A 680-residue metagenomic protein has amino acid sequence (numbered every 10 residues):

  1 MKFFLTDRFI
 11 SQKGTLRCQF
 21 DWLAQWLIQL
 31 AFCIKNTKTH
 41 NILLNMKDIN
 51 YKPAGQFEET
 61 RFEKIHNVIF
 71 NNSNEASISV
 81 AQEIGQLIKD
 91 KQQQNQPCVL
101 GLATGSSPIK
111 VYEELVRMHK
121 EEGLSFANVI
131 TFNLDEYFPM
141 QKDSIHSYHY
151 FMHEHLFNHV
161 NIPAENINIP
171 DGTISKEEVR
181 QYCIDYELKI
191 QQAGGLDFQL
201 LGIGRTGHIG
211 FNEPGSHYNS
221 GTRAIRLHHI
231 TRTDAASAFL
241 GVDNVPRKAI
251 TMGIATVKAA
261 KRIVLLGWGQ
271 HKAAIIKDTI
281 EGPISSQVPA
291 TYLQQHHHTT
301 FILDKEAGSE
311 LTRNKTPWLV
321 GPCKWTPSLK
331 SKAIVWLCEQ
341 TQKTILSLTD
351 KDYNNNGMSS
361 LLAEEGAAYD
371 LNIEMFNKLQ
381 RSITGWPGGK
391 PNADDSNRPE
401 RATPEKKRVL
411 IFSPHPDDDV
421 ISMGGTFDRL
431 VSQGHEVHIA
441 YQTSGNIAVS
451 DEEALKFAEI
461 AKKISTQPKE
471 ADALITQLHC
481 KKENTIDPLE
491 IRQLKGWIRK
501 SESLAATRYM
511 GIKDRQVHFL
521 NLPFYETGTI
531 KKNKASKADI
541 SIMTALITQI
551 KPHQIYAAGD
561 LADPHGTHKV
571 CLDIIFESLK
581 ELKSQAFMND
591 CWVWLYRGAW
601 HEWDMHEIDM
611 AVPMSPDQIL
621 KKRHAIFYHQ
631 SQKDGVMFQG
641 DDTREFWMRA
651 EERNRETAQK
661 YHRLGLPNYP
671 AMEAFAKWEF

Functional and structural regions predicted by a protein language model:
L43-V99, D395, T403: N-terminal glycine-/serine-/threonine-rich phosphate-binding loop
N45-K47, K52, N71, E75-A76 (+3 more regions): Conserved phosphate- and dinucleotide-binding cores of soluble alpha/beta proteins, encompassing both enzyme active
Q92-E121: Glycine-rich N-terminal segment of FAD-binding domains in flavoprotein oxidoreductases, spanning the beta-loop-helix
V111-R117, I209-S220, H565-K580: Short Gly/Thr/Asp-enriched flexible loops that form oxyanion-binding sites at enzyme active sites
K176, E339-P416, V420-N589, L595 (+8 more regions): Active-site beta-strand->loop->alpha-helix modules in alpha/beta enzyme cores, enriched in Gly/His/Asp(Glu)
W603-N654: A conserved mid-domain beta-alpha-beta active-site/ligand-binding segment of alpha/beta enzyme cores
